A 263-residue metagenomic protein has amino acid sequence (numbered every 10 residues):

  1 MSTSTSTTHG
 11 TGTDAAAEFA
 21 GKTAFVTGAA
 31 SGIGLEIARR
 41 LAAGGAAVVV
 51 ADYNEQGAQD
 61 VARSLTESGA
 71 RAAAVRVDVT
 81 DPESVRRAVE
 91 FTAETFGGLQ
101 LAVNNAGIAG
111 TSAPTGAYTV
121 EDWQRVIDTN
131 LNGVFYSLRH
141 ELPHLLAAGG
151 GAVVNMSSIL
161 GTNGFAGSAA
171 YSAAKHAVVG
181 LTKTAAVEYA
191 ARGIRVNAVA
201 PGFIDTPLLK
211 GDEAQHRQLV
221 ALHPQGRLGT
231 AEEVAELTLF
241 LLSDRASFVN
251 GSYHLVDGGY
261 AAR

Functional and structural regions predicted by a protein language model:
S2-A15, A109-S112, N163, L222 (+2 more regions): Short C-terminal tail/terminal secondary-structure segment of NAD(P)H-dependent dehydrogenase/reductase domains
F96, L138, R227-V256, Y260-A262: C-terminal substrate-recognition "lid" of short-chain dehydrogenase/reductases
G97, G150, A190, R195 (+1 more regions): Short, small/polar-rich loop/turn modules that mediate ligand/substrate recognition or access, typified
A113-T115, T119-I127, L219: Substrate-binding pocket helix/loop in short-chain dehydrogenase/reductase
L138, A174, T182: Active-site helix of classical SDR
P143, V187-A191, S247: Alpha-helical segment proximal to the catalytic Tyr-Lys
S158: Residue(s) in the substrate-gating loop at a strand-loop-helix junction that position the organic substrate next
